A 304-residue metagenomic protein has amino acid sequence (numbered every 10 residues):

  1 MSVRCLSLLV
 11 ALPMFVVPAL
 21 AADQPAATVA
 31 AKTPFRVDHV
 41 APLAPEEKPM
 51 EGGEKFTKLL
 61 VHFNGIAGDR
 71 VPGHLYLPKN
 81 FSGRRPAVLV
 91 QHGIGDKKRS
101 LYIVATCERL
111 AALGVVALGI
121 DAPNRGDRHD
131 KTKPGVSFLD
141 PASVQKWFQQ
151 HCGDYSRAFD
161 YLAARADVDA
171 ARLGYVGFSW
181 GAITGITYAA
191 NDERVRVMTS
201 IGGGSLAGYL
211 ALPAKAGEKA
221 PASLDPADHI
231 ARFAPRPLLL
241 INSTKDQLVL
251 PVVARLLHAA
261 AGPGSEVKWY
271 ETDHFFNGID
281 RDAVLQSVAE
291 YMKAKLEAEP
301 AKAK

Functional and structural regions predicted by a protein language model:
L6-P18: Bacterial N-terminal signal peptides
V37-S82: N-terminal cap/lid segment of alpha/beta-hydrolase-fold proteins
G73-H74, R84-G93: Short beta-strand element of the alpha/beta-hydrolase
Q91, I120-A122, I201, W269-Y270: Alpha/beta-hydrolase
I94-G153, A207-L212: Cap/lid segment of the alpha/beta-hydrolase catalytic domain
S156-K219: Primarily recognizes the serine-hydrolase "nucleophile elbow" in alpha/beta-hydrolase and SGNH/GDSL folds
Y209, A214-A261: The feature captures the conserved acid-bearing segment of alpha/beta-hydrolase catalytic domains
A259-K304: C-terminal catalytic histidine-bearing segment of alpha/beta-hydrolase fold enzymes
